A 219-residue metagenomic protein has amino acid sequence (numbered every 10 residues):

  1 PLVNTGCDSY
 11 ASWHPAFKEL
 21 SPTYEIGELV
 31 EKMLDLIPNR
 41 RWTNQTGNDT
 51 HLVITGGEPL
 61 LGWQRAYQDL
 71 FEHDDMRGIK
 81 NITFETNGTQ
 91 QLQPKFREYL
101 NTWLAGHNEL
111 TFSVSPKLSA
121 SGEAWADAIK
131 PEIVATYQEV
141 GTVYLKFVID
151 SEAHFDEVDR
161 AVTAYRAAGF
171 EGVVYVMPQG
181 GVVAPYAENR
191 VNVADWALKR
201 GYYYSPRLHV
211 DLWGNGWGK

Functional and structural regions predicted by a protein language model:
P1-N108: Conserved Radical SAM active-site core
L20-E25, W125, I129, P185: Alpha-helix N-cap and loop-to-helix initiation/capping positions
V30, L34, Q68-F71, A135 (+3 more regions): A structural alpha-helix within SAM-dependent methyltransferase catalytic domains
L36-G47, D74-G78, A135-V143, Y165-G169 (+1 more regions): A structural motif corresponding to the C-terminal end of an alpha-helix and its immediate exit/capping segment
G57-P59, N87-T89, K117-S119, V148-D150 (+2 more regions): Active-site beta-loop-alpha junctions enriched in small/polar residues
G62-W63, G122, H154, P185: Secondary-structure boundary/capping motif
Q68-D159, F170-G172: Radical SAM/AdoMet-radical enzyme domain recognition
S151-K219: Auxiliary Fe-S-binding modules of radical SAM enzymes
